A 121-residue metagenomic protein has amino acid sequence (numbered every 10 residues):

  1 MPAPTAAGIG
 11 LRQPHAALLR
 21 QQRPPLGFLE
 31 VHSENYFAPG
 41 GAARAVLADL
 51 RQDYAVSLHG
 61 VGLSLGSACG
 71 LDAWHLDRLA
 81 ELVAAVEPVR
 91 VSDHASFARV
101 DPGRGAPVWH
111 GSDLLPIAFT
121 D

Functional and structural regions predicted by a protein language model:
M1-L19: Boundary/entry segment of secreted carbohydrate-active catalytic domains
T5-L11, G27-V31, V56-H59, V89-D93: Hydrophobic faces of well-ordered beta-strands that scaffold small-molecule active sites in alpha/beta enzyme cores
G10, L18, N35-Y36, G62-S64 (+2 more regions): Residue-level preference for alpha-helix termini and adjacent loops
A16-A17, S33-A45, S64-W74: Acidic-and-aromatic substrate-binding clefts and catalytic sites of carbohydrate-active enzymes
L18-P24, G41-L58, W74-P88: Acidic (Asp/Glu)-rich catalytic clusters
P25-F28, F37: Intrinsically disordered, low-complexity, positively charged segments
A38-G40, A55, G70, P116-T120: Gly/Pro-rich active-site loop or hairpin
W74-D121: Active-site acidic/histidine proton-transfer and metal-coordination neighborhood in alpha/beta enzyme cores
